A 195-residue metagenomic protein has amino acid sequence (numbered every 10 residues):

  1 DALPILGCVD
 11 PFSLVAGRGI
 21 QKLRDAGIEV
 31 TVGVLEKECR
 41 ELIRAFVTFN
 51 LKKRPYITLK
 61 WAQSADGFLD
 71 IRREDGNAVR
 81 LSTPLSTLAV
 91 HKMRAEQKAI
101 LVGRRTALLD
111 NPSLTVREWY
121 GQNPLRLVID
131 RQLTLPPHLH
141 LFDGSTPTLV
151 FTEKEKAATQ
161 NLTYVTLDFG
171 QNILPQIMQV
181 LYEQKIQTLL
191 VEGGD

Functional and structural regions predicted by a protein language model:
D1-L3: Short, small-residue-biased leader/transition segments that mark boundaries at the very start of proteins
L6-R40, D66-F68: Active-site loop-to-helix "anion-binding N-cap" substructures in soluble metabolic enzymes
P11-F12, A16, E41-N50, V79: Histidine/acidic-residue-rich, glycine-tolerant segments that coordinate divalent metal ions
I20, E36, R40-I43, T87-R94: Hydrophobic, well-ordered secondary-structure segments
Q21-R24, I43, L59, T148: Solvent-exposed, non-transmembrane amphipathic alpha-helical segments
T48-K52, Y56-T188: Active-site ligand-binding patch in enzyme domains
V191: Gly/Thr-rich phosphate-binding loop signature of adenosyl cofactor/nucleotide-binding cores
D195: A C-terminal functional module that forms or caps the active site or interfaces directly with catalytic machinery
